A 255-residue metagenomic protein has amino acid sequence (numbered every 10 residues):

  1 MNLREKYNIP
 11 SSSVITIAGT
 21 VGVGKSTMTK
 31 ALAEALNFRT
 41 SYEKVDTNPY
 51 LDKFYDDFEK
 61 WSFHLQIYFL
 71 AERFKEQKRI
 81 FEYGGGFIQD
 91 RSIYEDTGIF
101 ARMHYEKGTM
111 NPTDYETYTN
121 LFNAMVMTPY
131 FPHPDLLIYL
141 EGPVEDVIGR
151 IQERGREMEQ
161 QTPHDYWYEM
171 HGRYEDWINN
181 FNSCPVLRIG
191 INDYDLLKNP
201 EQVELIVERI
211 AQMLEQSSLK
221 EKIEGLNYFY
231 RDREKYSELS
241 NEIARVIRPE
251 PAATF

Functional and structural regions predicted by a protein language model:
M1-S13: Extreme N-terminal, non-catalytic leader segments that precede Walker-type/kinase nucleotide-binding cores
I17: Hydrophobic anchor at the beta1->P-loop junction of P-loop NTPases
T20: P-loop (Walker A) phosphate-binding loop of NTP-binding proteins
K25: Conserved lysine of the Walker
E34-R73, I99: Conserved substrate/cofactor phosphate-moiety recognition/catalytic segment in nucleotide-dependent phosphotransferases
I99-G172: A glycine- and Lys/Arg-enriched "phosphate-lid" helix/loop adjacent to the NTP-binding pocket of small-molecule kinases
I148-F255: NTP-dependent small-molecule kinase module
